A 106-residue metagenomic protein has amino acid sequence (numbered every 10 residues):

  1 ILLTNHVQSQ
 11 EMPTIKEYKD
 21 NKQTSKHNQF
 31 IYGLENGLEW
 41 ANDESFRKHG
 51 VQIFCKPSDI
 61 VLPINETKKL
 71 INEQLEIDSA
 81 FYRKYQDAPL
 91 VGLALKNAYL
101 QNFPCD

Functional and structural regions predicted by a protein language model:
I1-L2: N-terminal membrane-targeting/anchoring regions of envelope/secretory proteins
N5-S9: Sec/Tat signal peptide C-region and signal peptidase I cleavage site
Q10-E73, A98: Short N-proximal segments of mature Sec-exported proteins
L75-D106: Short, compact, well-ordered microdomains
